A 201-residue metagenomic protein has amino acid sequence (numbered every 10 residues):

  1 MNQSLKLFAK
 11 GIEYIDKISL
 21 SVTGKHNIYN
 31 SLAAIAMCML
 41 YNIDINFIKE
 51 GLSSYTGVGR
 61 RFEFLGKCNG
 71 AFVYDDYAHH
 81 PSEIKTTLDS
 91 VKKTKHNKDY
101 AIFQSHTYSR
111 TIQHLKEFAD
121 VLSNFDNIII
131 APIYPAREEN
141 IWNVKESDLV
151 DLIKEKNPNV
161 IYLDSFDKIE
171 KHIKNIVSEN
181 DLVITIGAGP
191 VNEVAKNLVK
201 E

Functional and structural regions predicted by a protein language model:
N2-K10: Short polybasic amphipathic segments
G11-N127: Nucleotide phosphate-binding/pyrophosphate-handling subdomain across enzymes that bind or process nucleotide phosphates
V73-D75, I161-Y162, I184-T185: Short catalytic-loop micro-motif centered on adjacent basic/acidic residues
T86, Q113-L115, I141-W142, K174 (+1 more regions): Short amphipathic alpha-helical segments
I102, A131, T185-I186: Short hydrophobic segments within beta-strands
S105-Y108, Y134-A136, A188-V191: Short glycine-rich anion-binding loops that position phosphate/pyrophosphate groups of nucleotides and phosphorylated
A119-E179: C-terminal helical cap/extension that packs against the catalytic core of soluble nucleotide-cofactor enzymes
D167-V199: A glycine-rich beta-strand to alpha-helix segment that forms a phosphate/ribose-binding loop at ligand/cofactor sites
